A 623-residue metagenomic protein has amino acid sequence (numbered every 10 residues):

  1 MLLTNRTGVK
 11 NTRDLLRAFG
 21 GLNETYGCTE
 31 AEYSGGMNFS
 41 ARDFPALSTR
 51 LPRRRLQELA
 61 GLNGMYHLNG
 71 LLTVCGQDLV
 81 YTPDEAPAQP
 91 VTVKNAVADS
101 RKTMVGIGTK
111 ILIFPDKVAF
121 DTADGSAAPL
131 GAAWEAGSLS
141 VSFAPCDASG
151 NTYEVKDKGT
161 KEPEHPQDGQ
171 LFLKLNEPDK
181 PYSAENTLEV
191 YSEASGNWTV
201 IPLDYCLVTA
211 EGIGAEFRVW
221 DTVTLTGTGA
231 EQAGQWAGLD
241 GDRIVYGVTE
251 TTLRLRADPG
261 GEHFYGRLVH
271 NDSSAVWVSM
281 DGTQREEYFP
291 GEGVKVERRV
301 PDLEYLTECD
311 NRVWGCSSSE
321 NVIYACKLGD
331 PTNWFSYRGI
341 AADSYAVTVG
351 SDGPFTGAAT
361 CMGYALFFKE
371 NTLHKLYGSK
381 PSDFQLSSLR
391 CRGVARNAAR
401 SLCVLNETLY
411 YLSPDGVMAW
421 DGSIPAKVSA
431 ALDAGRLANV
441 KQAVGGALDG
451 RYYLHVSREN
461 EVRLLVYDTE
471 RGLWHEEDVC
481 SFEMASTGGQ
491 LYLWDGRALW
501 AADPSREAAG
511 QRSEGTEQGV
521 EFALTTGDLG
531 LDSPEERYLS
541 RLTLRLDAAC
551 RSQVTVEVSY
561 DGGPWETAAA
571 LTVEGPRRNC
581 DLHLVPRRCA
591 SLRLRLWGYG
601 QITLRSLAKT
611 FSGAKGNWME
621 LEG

Functional and structural regions predicted by a protein language model:
M1-P87, S142-T152, R298-K375, H455-Y467: N-terminal beta-propeller domains
L2-G70, V394-N397, E407-T408, D415 (+1 more regions): Beta-sheet repeat architectures centered on beta-propellers
T4-G8, G131, E185-T187, Y191-V219 (+1 more regions): Small/polar beta-strand repeat architecture
F39-E58, L79-D99, D121-Y153, A194-L203 (+7 more regions): Trp- and S/T/G-rich repeat-edge/linker motifs of beta-rich repeat architectures
G64, T103-M104, Y305, G357 (+2 more regions): Conserved beta-strand position repeated once per blade in WD40 beta-propeller domains
L71-T73, T109-I113, P163-E189, W220-T226 (+6 more regions): Short hydrophobic/aromatic-rich beta-strand motifs
C75-G76, I107, F114-D116, A184 (+12 more regions): Short loop/turn segments that connect beta-strands within the blades of beta-propeller domains, predominantly WD40
K156-H165, V296-E297: Surface-exposed ligand/attachment interfaces on beta-rich extracellular proteins
